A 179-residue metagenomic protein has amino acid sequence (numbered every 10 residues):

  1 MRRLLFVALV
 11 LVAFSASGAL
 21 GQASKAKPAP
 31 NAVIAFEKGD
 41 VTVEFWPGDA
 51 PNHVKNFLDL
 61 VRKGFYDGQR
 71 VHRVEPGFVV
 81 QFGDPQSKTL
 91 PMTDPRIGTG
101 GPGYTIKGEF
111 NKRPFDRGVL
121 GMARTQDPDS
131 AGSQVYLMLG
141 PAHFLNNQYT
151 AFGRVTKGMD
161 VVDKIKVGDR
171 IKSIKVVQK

Functional and structural regions predicted by a protein language model:
R2, V7-L9, F14-K179: Cyclophilin-like peptidyl-prolyl cis-trans isomerases
